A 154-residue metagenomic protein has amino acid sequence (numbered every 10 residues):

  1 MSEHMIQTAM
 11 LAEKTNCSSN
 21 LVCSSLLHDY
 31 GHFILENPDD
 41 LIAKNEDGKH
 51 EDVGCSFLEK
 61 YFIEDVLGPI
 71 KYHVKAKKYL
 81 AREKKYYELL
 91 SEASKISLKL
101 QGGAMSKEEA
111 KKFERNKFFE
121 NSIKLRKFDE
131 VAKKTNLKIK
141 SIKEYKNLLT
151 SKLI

Functional and structural regions predicted by a protein language model:
M1-H4, M10: A positional/architectural concept
M10-L125: Divalent metal-dependent catalytic cores for phosphoryl transfer on phosphate-bearing substrates
K127, V131-I154: Charged phosphate-binding loop/patch that engages nucleotide di/tri-phosphates or the phosphate backbone of nucleic
